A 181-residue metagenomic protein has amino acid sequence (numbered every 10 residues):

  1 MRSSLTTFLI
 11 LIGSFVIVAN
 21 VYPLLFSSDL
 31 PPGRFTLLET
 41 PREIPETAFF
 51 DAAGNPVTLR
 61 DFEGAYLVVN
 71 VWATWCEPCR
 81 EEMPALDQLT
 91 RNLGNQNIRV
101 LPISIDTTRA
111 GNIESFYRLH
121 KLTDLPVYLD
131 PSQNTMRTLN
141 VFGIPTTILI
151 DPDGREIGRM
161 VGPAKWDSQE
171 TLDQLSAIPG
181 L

Functional and structural regions predicted by a protein language model:
M1-E46, L181: N-terminal targeting signals for export/organelle localization
I44-P45, L67, I144-T146: Short loop/turn microsegments at loop-to-beta-strand junctions
A52-A53, P152: Short, ordered coil/turn segments that flank beta-strands lining enzyme active or ligand-binding pockets
L59-E77: Short active-site neighborhood of thiol/selenol oxidoreductases, capturing the structured segment around
F62-A65, N95, L122-D124, V141: Active-site acidic short loop of glycosyltransferases
L67-V69, L101-I103, I148: Conserved hydrophobic packing residues within short motifs/helices of P-loop NTPase cores of ABC-family ATPases
R80-H120, P131-T138: Structural microenvironment flanking redox-active thiols in thiol-disulfide oxidoreductases
Y117-D124, D130-A177: Thiol/disulfide oxidoreductase modules built on the thioredoxin-like
